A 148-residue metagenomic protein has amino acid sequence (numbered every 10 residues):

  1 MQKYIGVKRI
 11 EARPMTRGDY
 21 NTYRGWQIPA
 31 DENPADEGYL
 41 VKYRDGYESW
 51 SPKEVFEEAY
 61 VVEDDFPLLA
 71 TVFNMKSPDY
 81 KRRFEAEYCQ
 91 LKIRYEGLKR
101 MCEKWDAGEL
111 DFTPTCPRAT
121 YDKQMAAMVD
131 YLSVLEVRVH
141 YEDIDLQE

Functional and structural regions predicted by a protein language model:
M1-A86, K99-C102, A126-V129, S133-E136: Motif-centric detector for short Cys/His coordination patterns
L40, W50, L110-D111, T120-Y121: Alpha-helical interaction segments
V61-V62, A107, I144: Sparse recognition of residues in long alpha-helices and their boundaries
D65-F66, Y95, D143: Generic N-terminal initiation segments characterized by hydrophobic and/or small/turn-forming residues
Q90-G97, R138: Polytopic transmembrane helical bundles with strong interfacial aromatic enrichment
R94-P117: Short E/K-rich amphipathic alpha-helical oligomerization segments
L110, V137-E148: Long amphipathic alpha-helical coiled-coil segments
F112-R138: Short, charge-rich amphipathic interface segments used for partner binding and complex assembly
